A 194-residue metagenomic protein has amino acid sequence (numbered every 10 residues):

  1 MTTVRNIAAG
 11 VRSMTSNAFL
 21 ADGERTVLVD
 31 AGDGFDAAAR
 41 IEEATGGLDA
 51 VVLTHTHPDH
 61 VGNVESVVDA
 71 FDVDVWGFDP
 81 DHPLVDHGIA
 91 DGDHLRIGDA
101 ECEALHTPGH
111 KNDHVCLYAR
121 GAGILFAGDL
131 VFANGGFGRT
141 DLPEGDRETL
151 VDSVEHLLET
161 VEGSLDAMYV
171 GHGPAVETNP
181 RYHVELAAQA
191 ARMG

Functional and structural regions predicted by a protein language model:
M1-E42, C116-A133: Conserved beta-strand hairpin/beta-sheet module of binuclear metal-dependent hydrolase folds, prominently
M1-M14, E43-G47, P180-G194: Haloarchaeal acidic low-complexity proteome signature biased toward cell-envelope/secretome components but also
I7, F78, I89-D91, L105-T107 (+1 more regions): Conserved beta-strand termini and adjacent loop/short-helix elements that scaffold enzyme active sites in alpha/beta
V27-V29, V52, E103, I124-F126 (+1 more regions): Residue-level marker for buried hydrophobic side chains located in beta-strands that build the well-ordered beta-sheet
A31-E101, L186: Active-site HxH/HxHxD metal-binding segment of metal-dependent hydrolases
G34, N112-A191: Metallo-beta-lactamase
V51-V61, H106-D113, Y169-P174: Histidine-centered catalytic micro-motifs
A90-Y118: Internal catalytic-core helix/loop-beta-alpha segment that presents or stabilizes conserved functional determinants
